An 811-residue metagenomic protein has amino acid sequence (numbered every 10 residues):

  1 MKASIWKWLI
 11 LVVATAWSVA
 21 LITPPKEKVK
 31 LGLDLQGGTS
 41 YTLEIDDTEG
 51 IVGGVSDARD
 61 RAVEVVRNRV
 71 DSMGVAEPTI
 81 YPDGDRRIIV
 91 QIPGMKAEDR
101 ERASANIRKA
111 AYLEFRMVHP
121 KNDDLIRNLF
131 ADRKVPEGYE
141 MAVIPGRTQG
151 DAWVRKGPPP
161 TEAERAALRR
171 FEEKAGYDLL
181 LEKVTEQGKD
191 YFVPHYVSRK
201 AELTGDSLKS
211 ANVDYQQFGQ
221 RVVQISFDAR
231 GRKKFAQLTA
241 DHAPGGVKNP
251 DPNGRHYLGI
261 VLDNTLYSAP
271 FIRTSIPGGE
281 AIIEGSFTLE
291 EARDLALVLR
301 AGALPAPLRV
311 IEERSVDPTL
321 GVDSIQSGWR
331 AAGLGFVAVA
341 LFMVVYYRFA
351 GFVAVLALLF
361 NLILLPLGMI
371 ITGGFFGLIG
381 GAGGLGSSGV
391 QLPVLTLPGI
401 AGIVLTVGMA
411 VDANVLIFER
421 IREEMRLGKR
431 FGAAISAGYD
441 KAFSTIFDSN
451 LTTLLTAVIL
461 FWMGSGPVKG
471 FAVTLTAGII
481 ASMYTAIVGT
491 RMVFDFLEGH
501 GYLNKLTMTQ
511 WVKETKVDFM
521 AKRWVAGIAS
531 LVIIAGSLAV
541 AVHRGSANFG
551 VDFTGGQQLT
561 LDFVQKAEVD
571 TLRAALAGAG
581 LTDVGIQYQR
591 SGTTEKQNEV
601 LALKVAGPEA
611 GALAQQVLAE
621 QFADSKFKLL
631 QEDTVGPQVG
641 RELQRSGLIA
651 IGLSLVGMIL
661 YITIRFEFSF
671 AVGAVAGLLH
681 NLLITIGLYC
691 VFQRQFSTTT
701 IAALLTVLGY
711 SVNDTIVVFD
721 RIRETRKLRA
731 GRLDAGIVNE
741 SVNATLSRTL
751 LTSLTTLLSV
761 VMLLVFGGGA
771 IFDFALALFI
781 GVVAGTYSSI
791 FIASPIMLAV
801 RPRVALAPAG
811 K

Functional and structural regions predicted by a protein language model:
M1-G37, A142-I144, G150, M520-V542: Hydrophobic alpha-helical transmembrane signal-anchor segments
K2-K7, Q224, R232-K248, P252-G254 (+5 more regions): Interfacial segments of transmembrane alpha-helices in multi-pass membrane proteins
L11-S18, F352-G374, G384-S387, I400-V407 (+5 more regions): Small-residue-enriched core segments of transmembrane alpha-helices in multipass membrane transport and channel
G50-F271, R641: Non-transmembrane, solvent-exposed regions of membrane trafficking/translocation machinery
V66, T319-V337, L358-L359, M409-A413 (+9 more regions): Pore- and gate-forming transmembrane helices of large, multi-pass membrane proteins
G279-I282, E290-A338, A610-L653: Juxtamembrane "pre-transmembrane" interface segments
A338-Y347, L364-G377, G383-G386, L392 (+3 more regions): Hydrophobic, glycine/alanine-rich multi-pass transmembrane helices and their short helix-loop junctions in large
V407-T452, F461, D495-L503, R694-T752 (+2 more regions): Cytosolic juxtamembrane regions of multi-pass inner-membrane proteins
